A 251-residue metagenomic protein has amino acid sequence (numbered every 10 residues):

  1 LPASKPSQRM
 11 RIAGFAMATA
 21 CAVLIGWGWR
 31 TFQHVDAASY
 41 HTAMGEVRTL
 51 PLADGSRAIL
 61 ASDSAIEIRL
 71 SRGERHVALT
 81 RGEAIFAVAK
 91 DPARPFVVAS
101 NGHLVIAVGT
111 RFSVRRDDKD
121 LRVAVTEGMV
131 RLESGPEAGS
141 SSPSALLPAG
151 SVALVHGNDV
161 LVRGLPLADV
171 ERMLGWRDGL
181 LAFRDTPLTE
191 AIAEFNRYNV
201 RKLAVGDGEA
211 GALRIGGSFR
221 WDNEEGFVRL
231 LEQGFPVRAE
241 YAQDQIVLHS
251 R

Functional and structural regions predicted by a protein language model:
L1-S7: Juxtamembrane low-complexity tails/linkers enriched in Ser/Thr-Pro and polybasic
Q8-S39: Single-pass transmembrane signal-anchor helices and their membrane-water interface zones
G28-V108, S113-R115, A182: Juxtamembrane extracytoplasmic segments of single-/few-pass membrane proteins
L70-G73, D117, H156-G157, Y241-Q243: Short, ordered beta-strand-loop transition motifs
V97-V98, V105, V114-E194: Short, polar/charged, low-complexity connector loops/linkers at domain or secondary-structure junctions
V160-R251: N-terminal export/assembly leaders
